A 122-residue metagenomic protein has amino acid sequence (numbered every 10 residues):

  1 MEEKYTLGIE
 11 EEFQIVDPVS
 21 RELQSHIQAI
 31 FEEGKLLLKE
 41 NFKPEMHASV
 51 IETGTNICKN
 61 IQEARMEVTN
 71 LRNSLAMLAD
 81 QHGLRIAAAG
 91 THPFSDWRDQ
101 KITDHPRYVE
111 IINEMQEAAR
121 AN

Functional and structural regions predicted by a protein language model:
M1-N122: Terminal catalytic/cofactor-binding subdomain
